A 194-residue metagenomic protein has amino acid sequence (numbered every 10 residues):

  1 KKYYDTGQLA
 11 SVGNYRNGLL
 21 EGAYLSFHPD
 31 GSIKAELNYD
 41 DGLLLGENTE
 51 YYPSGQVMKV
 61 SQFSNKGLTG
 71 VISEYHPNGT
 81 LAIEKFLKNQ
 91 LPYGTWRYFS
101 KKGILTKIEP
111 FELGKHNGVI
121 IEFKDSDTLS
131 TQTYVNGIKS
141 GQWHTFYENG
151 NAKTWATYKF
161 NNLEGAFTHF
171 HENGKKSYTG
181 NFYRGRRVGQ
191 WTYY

Functional and structural regions predicted by a protein language model:
K1-Y194: Glycine/tyrosine- and acidic-biased, solvent-exposed loop/turn segments at the edges of beta-strands
